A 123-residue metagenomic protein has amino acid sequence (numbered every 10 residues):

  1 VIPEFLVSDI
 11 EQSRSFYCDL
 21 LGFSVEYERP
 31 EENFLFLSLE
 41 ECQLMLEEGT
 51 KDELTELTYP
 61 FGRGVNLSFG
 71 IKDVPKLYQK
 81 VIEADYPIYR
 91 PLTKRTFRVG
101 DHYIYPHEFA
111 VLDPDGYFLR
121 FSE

Functional and structural regions predicted by a protein language model:
V1, E31, R63, Y105: Exposed loop/turn and edge beta-strand positions of beta-sandwich/beta-sheet ligand-binding modules
E4-L44: Core segments of cupin and vicinal oxygen chelate
S8-E11, V65-D115: Vicinal oxygen chelate
L35-F36, E56-Y59, G100-D101, E108: Short secondary-structure boundary/capping segments
L46, K51-L57: Short, charge-rich, low-complexity interaction segments located in flexible loops at or near secondary-structure
